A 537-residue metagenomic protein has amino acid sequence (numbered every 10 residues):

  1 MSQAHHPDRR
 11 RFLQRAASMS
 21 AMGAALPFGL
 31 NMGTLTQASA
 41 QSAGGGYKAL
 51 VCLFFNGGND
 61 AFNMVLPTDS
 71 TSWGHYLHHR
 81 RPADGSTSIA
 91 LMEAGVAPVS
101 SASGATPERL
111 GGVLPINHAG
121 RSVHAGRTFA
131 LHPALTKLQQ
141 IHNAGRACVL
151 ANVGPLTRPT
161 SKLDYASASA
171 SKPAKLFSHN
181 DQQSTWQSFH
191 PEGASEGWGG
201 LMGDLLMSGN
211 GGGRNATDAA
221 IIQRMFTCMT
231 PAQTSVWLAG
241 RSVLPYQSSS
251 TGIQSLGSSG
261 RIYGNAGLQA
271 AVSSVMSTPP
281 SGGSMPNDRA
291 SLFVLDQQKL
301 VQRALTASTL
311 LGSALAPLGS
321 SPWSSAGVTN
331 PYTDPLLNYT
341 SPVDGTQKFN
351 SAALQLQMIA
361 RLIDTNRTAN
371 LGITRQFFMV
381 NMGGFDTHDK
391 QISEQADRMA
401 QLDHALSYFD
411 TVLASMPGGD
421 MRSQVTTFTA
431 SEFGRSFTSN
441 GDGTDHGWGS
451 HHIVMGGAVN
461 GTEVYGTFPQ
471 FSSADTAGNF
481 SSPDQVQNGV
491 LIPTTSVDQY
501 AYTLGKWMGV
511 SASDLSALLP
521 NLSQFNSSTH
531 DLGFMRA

Functional and structural regions predicted by a protein language model:
M1-H404, T411-G418, E463-P469, S473-A537: Feature for exported/extracytoplasmic and membrane-associated proteins, marking the mature portion
R146-C148, T426, H451: Proline-centered loop/turn at the N-terminus of a beta-strand
R375-F377, R422-Q424, A430, G447-S450 (+1 more regions): Active-site lining segments that contact anionic ligands and/or coordinate catalytic metals
V380-G383, F428-A430, M455: Generic beta-strand/beta-sheet core signal
L413-G441: Metal-dependent active-site segment of extracytoplasmic phospho-/sulfohydrolases and closely related
S431-V464: Histidine-centered active-site microenvironments of extracellular/periplasmic hydrolases and transferases
